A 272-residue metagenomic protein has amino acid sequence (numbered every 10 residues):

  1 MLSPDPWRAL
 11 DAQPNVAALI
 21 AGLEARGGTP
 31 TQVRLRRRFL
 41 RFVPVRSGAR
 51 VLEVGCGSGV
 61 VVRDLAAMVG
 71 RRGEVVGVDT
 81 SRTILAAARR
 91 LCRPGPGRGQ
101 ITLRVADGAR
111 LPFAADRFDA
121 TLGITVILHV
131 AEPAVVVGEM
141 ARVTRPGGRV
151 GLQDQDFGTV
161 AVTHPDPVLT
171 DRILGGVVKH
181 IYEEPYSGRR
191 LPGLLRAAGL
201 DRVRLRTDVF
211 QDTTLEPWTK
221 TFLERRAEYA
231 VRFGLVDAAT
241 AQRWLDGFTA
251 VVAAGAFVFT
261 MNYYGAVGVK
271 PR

Functional and structural regions predicted by a protein language model:
M1-A21: N-terminal, positively charged/glycine-rich alpha-helical extensions of SAM-dependent methyltransferases
T29-S47, D64: Conserved alpha-helix/loop element of class I SAM-dependent methyltransferases that forms part of the SAM/SAH-binding
L52-V54, S58-R110: Class I SAM-dependent methyltransferase SAM/SAH-binding core
A109-A120: A short acidic, Gly/Pro-enriched loop at the edge of an enzyme's catalytic core that lines a small-molecule cofactor
D119-E132: A short SAM/SAH-binding and catalytic strip from SAM-dependent methyltransferases
A134-R149: A short glycine-rich, Lys/Arg-flanked "PGG" loop and its adjoining helix->strand segment in the class I
R149-E216: Conserved catalytic/acceptor-binding region of the Class I
R204-R272: Conserved Class I S-adenosyl-L-methionine
